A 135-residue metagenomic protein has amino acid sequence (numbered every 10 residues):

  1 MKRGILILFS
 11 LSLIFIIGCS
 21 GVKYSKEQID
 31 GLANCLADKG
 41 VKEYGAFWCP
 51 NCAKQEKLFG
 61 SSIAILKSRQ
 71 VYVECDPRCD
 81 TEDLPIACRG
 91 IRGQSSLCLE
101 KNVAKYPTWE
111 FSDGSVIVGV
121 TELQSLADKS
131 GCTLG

Functional and structural regions predicted by a protein language model:
M1-G4: Positively charged n-region of N-terminal signal peptides that target proteins for export
F15-G18: C-terminal motif of bacterial Sec signal peptides marking the signal peptidase cleavage site
S25-Q70: Local sequence-structure signature of Cys/Sec-based thiol-disulfide redox active-site neighborhoods
C35, I65, L99-A104, E110-F111: Extracellular/periplasmic catalytic domains that process cell-envelope and extracellular macromolecules
K42-A46, V71-V73, T108-E110, V116: Structural recognition of the beta-strand scaffold that forms the well-ordered cores of secreted hydrolase catalytic
F47-C52, D76-C79, A104, G114-I117: Solvent-exposed loop/turn segments at secondary-structure junctions within structured extracellular/periplasmic domains
C79-I91, S95-L97: Surface-exposed intrinsically disordered loops and tails
V103-G135: Non-catalytic, surface beta->alpha helical segment in thiol-disulfide oxidoreductase systems
